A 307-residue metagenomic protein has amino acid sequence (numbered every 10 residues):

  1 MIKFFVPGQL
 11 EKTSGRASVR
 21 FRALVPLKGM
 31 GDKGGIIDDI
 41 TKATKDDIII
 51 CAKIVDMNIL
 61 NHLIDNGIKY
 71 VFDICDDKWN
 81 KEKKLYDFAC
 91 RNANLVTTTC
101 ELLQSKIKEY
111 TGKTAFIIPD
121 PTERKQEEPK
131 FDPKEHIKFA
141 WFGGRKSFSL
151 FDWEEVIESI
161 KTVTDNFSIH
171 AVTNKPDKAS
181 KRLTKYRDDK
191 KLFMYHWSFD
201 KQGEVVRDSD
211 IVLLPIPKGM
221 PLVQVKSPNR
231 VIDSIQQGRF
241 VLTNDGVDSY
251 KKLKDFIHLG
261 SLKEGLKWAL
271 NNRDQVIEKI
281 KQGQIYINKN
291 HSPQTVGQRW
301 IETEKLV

Functional and structural regions predicted by a protein language model:
M1-N58: N-terminal pre-catalytic "stem/leader" segment of glycosyltransferase-like enzymes
P7, V19, A52, V96-C100 (+2 more regions): Replace "coordinates the UDP/GDP/TDP-sugar" with "coordinates nucleotide-activated sugar donors
G8-P26, R124-E128, D132-D208: Conserved catalytic-core segment of nucleotide-activated headgroup transferases in glycan assembly
K33-K106: Extended catalytic core of nucleotide-activated donor transferases of GT-like folds
N94-K108, G112-E128: Donor nucleotide-sugar binding/catalytic pocket of nucleotide-sugar-dependent glycosyltransferases
K125, N271-K305: A charged, aromatic-enriched C-terminal amphipathic alpha-helix characteristic of glycosyltransferases across folds
F148-F151, F199-V205, V212-Q236, L242-L253: Nucleotide-sugar-dependent
Y250-W268: Change "using UDP/GDP/dTDP sugars" to "using nucleotide sugars
